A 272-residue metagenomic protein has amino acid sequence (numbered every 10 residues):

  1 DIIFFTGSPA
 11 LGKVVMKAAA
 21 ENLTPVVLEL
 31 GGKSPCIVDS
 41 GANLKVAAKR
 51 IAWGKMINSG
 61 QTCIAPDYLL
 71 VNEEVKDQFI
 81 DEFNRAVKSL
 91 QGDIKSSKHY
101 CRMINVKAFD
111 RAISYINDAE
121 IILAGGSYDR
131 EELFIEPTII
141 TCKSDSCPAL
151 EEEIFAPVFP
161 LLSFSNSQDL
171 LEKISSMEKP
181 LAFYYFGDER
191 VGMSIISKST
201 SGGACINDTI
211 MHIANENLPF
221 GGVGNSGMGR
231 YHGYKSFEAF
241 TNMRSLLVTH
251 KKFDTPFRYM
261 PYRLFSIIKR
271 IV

Functional and structural regions predicted by a protein language model:
I2, S8-D145, I206, K269-R270: ALDH superfamily catalytic-core signature
I2-F5, A182-Y184: Short catalytic-loop micro-motif centered on adjacent basic/acidic residues
I37, F134-V272: Conserved C-terminal structural/oligomerization subdomain of aldehyde/semialdehyde dehydrogenase
